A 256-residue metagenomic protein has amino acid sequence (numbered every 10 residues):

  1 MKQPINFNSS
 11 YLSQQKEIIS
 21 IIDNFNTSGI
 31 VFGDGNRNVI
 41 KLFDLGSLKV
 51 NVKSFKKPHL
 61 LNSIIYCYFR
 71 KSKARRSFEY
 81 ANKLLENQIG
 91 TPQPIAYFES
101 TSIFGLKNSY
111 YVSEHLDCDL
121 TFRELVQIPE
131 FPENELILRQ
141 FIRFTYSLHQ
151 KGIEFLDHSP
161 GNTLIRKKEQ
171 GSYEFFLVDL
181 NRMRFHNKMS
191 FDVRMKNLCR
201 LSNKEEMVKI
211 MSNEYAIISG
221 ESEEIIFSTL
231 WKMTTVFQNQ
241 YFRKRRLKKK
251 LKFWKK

Functional and structural regions predicted by a protein language model:
M1-I30, K248, K252: Juxta-kinase regulatory segment immediately upstream of eukaryotic protein kinase catalytic domains
I19-L120, Q150-K151, K250: Conserved ATP-binding subdomain of kinase catalytic cores across diverse folds
I40-F43, N51, R143-R184: Active-site acidic catalytic loop and adjacent metal/ATP-binding pocket of ATP-dependent phosphoryl transfer enzymes
L60, S100, T121, L164-E169 (+1 more regions): Active-site-proximal flexible loops/turns
N62-C67, E124-Q127, N187-D192: Short acidic, glycine/proline-rich loop/turn micro-motifs
A74, Y80-K83, N87-G90, R123-L156 (+1 more regions): Conserved kinase catalytic-core helix
H115-D117, K168-Q170, E206: Short loop segments at secondary-structure junctions
Y173-W254: C-lobe/activation-segment region of protein kinase-like
